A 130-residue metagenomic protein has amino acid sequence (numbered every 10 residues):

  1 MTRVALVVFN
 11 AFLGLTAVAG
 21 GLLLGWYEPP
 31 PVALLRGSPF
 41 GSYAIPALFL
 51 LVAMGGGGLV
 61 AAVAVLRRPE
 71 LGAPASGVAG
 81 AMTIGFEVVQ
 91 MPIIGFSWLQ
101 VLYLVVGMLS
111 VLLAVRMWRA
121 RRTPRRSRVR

Functional and structural regions predicted by a protein language model:
M1-R130: Topology signature of small-to-medium multi-pass alpha-helical membrane proteins
